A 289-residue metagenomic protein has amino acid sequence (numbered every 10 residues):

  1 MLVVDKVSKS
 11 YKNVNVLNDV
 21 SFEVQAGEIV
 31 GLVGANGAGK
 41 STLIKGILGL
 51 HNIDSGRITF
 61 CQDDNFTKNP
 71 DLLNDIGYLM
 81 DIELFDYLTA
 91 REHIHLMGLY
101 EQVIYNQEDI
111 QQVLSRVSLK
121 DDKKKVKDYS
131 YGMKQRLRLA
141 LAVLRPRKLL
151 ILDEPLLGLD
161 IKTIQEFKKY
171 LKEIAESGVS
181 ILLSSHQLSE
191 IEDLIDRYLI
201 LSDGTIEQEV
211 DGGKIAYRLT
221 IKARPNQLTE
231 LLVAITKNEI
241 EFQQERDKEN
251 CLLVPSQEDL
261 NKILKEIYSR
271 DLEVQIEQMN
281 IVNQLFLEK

Functional and structural regions predicted by a protein language model:
V33-A35: The feature captures the beta-strand-to-loop junction immediately N-terminal to the Walker
L48: Helix-to-loop junction immediately C-terminal to a conserved catalytic motif
G56-T67, D71-L72: Conserved ABC transporter NBD signature motif
L150-E154, L159: Catalytic Walker B motif of ABC-type/P-loop ATPase nucleotide-binding domains
K168-C251: ABC transporter nucleotide-binding domain
L252-K289: C-terminal coupling/interaction segments
